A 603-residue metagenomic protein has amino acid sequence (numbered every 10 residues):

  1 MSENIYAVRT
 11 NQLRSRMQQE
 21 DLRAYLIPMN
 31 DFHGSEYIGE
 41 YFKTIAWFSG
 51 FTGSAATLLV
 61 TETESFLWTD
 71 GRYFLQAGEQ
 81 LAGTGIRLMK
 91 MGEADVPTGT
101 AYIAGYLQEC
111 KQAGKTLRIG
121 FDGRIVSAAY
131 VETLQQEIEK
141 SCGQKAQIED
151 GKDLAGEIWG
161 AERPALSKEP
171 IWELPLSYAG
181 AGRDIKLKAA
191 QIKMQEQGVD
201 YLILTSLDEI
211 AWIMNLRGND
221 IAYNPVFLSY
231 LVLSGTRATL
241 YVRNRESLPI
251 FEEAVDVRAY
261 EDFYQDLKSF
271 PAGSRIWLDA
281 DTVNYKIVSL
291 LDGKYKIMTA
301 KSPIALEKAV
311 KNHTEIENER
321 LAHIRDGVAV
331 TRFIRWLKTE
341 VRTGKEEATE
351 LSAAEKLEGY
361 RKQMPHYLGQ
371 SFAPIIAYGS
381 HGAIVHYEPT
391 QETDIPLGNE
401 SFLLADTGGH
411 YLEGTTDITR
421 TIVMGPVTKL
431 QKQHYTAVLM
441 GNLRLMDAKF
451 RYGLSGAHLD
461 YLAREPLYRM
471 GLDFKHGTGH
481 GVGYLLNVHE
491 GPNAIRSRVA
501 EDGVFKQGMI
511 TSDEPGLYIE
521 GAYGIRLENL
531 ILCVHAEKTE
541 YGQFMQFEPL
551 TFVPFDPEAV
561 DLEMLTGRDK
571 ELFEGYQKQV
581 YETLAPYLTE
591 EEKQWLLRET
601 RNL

Functional and structural regions predicted by a protein language model:
M1-L603: Active-site neighborhoods and metal-handling regions in enzymes and metal-associated proteins
